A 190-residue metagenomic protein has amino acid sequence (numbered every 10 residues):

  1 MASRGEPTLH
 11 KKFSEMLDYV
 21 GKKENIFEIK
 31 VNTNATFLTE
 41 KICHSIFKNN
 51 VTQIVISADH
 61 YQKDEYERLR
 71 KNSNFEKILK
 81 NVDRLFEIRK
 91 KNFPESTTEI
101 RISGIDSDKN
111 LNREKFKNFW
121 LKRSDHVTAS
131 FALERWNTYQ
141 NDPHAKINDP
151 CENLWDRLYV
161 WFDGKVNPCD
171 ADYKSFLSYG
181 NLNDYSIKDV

Functional and structural regions predicted by a protein language model:
M1-F116, W120: Radical SAM/AdoMet-radical enzyme domain recognition
D125-V190: Accessory C-terminal segments flanking Radical SAM cores
